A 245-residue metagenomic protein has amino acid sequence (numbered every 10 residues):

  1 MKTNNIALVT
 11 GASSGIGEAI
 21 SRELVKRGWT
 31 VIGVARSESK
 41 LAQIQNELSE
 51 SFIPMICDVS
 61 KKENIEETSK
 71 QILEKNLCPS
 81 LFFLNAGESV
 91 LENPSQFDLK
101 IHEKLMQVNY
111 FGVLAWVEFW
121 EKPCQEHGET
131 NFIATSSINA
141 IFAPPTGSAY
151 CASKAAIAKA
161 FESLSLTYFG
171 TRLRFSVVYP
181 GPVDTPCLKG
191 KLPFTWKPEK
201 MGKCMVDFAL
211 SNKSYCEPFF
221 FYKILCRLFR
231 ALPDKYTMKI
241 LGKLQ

Functional and structural regions predicted by a protein language model:
S13-S14: Conserved glycine-rich cofactor-binding loop
R27-L41: Conserved glycine-rich Rossmann-like NAD(P)H-binding loop of the short-chain dehydrogenase/reductase
L48-E63: Rossmann-fold cofactor-recognition segment
N93-P94, D98-K104, E129: Substrate-binding pocket helix/loop in short-chain dehydrogenase/reductase
V117, S153: Active-site helix of classical SDR
S137: Residue(s) in the substrate-gating loop at a strand-loop-helix junction that position the organic substrate next
V177, L192-R227, A231: C-terminal helical subdomain
